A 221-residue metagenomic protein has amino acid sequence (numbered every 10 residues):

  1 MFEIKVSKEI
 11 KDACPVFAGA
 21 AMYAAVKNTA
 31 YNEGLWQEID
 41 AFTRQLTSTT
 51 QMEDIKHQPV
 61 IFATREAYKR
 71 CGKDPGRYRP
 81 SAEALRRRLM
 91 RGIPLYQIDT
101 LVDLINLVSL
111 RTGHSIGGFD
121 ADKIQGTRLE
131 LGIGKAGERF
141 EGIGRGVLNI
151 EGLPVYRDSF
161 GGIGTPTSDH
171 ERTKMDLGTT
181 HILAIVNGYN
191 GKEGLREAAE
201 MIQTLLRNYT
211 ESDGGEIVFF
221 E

Functional and structural regions predicted by a protein language model:
M1-E221: Charge-biased, low-complexity intrinsically disordered regions
